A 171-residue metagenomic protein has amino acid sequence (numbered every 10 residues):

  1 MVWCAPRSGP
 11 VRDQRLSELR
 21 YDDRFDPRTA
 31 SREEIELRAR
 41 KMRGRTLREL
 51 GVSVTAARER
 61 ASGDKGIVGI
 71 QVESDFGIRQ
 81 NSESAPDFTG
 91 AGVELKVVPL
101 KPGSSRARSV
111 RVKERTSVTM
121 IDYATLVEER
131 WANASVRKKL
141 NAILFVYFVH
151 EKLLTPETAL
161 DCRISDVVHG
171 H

Functional and structural regions predicted by a protein language model:
M1-H171: Nucleic-acid endonuclease domains
